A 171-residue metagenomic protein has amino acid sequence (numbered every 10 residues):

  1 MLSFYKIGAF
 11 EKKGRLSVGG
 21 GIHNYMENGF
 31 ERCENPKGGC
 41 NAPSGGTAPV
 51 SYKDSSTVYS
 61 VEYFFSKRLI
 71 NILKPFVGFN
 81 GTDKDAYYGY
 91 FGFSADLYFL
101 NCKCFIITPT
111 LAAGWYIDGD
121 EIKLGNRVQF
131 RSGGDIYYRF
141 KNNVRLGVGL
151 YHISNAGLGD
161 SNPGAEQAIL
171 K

Functional and structural regions predicted by a protein language model:
M1-K12: Cleavable N-terminal export/targeting peptides
G14-L16, R68-L73, K103-F105, N142-V148: Repeated loop/turn-to-beta-strand initiation elements of outer-membrane beta-barrel proteins
S17-V18, Y25, G164-K171: Outer-membrane beta-barrel "beta-signal"
H23-Y25, T82-K84, G114-D118, Y151-N155: Structural signature of outer-membrane beta-barrel domains
M26-S56, I122: Surface-exposed strand-loop-strand hairpins of Gram-negative outer-membrane beta-barrel proteins
S51-S56, F79-F91, N101, E121-R127 (+1 more regions): Solvent-exposed loop/turn segments connecting transmembrane beta-strands in outer-membrane beta-barrel proteins
T57-W115: Gram-negative (and chloroplast) outer-membrane scaffold detector with strong preference for beta-barrel transmembrane
E62-S66, S94-Y98, D135-R139, G147 (+1 more regions): Transmembrane beta-barrel domains of outer membrane proteins
